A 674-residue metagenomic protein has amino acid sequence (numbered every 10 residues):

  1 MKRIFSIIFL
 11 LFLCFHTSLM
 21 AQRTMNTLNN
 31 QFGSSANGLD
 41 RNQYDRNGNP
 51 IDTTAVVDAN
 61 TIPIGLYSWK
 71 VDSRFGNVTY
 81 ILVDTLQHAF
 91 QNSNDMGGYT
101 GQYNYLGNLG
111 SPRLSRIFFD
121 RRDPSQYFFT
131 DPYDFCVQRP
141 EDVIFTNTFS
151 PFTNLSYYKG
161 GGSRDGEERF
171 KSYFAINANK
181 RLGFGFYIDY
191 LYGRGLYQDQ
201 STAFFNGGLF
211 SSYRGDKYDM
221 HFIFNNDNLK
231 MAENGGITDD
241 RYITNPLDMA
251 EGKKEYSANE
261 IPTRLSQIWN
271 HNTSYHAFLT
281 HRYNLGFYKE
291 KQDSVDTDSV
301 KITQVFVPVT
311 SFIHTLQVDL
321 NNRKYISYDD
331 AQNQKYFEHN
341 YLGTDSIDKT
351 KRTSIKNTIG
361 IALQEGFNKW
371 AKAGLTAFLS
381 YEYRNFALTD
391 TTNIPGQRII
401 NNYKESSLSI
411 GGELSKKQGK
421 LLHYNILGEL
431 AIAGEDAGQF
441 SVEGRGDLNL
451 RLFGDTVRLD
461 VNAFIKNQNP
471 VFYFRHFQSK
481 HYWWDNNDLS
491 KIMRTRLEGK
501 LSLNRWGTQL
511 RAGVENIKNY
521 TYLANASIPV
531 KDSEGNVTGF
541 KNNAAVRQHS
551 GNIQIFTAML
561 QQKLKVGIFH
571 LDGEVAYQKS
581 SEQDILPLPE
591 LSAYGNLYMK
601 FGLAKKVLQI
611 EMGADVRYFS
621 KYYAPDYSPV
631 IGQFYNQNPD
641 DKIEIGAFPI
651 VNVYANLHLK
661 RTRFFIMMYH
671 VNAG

Functional and structural regions predicted by a protein language model:
M1-L28, H271, M667: Bacterial Sec-dependent N-terminal signal peptides
I4, A21, D123, T148-S150 (+2 more regions): Exposed, low-structure sequence patches enriched in small/polar residues
H16, G162, R194-Q198, A433-E435 (+1 more regions): A generic structural signal for short coil/turn motifs at secondary-structure boundaries
Q22-S274, N284-Q292, N449-R451, D455-T456: Membrane-proximal, glycine/serine-rich, low-complexity loop/turn segments characteristic of large bacterial
